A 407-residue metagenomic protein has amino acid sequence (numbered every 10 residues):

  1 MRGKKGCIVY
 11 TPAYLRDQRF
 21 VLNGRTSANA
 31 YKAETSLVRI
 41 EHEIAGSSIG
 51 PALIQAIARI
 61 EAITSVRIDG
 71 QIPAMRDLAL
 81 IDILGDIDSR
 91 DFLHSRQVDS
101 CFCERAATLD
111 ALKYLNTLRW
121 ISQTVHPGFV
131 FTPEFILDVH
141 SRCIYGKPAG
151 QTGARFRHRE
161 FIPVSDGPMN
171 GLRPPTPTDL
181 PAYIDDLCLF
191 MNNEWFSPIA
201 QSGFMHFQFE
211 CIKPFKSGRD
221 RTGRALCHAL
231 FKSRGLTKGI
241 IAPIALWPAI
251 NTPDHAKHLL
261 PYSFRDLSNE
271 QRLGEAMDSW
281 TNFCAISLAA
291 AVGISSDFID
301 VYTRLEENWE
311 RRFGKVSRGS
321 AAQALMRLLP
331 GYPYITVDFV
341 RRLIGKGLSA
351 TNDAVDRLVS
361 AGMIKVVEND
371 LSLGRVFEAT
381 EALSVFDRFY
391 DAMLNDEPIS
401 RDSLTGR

Functional and structural regions predicted by a protein language model:
M1-R407: FIC/Doc superfamily catalytic core
